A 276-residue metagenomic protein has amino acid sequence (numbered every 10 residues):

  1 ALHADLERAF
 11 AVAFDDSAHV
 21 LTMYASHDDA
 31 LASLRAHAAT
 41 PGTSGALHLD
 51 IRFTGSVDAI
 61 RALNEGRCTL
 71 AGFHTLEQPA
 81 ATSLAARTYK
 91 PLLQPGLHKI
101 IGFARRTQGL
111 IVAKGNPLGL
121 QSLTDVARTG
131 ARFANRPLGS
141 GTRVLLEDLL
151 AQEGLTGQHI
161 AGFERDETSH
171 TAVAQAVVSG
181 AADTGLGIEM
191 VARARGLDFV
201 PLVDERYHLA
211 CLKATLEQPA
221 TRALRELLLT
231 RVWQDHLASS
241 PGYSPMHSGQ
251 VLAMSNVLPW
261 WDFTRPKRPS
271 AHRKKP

Functional and structural regions predicted by a protein language model:
A1-C68, K90-H98, L123, A151 (+2 more regions): N-terminal hydrophobic or amphipathic helices and topogenic motifs
D16-S26, T124-V144: Short loop->beta-strand "edge-of-pocket" segments that line small-molecule binding or catalytic clefts across diverse
L47-G55, T156-S169: Short beta-strand-to-loop elements that line the ligand-binding cleft of bilobed periplasmic-binding protein-like
V57-A71, L76, D166-A181: Short helices/loops that flank or line small-molecule/ion binding pockets
G72-Y89, A174-V203: A ligand-binding cleft/hinge motif common to bilobed small-molecule-binding domains
Q94-T107, L197-E226, P245-A253: Periplasmic-binding protein-like
F103, V112-F133: Flexible hinge/capping segments at coil-to-helix
K114-Q121, L155, A214-A220: Short helix-loop capping/hinge motifs at secondary-structure junctions, enriched in acidic/polar residues
